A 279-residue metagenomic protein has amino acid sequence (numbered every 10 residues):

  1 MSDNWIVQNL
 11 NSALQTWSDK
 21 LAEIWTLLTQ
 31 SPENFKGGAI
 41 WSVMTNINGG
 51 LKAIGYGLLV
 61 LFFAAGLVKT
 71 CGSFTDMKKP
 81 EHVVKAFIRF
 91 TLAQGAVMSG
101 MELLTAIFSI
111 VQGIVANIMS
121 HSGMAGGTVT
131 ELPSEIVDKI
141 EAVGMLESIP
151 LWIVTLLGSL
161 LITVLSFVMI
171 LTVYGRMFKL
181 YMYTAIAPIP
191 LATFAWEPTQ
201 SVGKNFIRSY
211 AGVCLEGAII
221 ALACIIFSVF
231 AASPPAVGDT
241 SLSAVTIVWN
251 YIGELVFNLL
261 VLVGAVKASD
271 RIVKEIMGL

Functional and structural regions predicted by a protein language model:
M1-L10, P80-E102, G203-C214, S269: Alpha-helical transmembrane segments and their helix-start/interface "positive-inside/aromatic belt" motifs in integral
M1-L58: Binding/recognition "hotspot" determinant
M44-K52, V84-I88, L92, E141-M145 (+4 more regions): Alpha-helical membrane-interface segments at transmembrane helix boundaries
I47-I54, F90-Q94, L171-Y174, Y181 (+2 more regions): Loop-to-transmembrane-helix entry motif
A53-A65, L157, L161-T163, L180: Hydrophobic alpha-helical transmembrane segments
L58-Q94, I186-Q200: Hydrophobic transmembrane alpha-helix segments characteristic of membrane transport and insertion machinery
Q94-I186, I220, C224-G278: Non-cytosolic segments of integral membrane proteins
A192-R208, I272-I276: Alpha-helical transmembrane segments
